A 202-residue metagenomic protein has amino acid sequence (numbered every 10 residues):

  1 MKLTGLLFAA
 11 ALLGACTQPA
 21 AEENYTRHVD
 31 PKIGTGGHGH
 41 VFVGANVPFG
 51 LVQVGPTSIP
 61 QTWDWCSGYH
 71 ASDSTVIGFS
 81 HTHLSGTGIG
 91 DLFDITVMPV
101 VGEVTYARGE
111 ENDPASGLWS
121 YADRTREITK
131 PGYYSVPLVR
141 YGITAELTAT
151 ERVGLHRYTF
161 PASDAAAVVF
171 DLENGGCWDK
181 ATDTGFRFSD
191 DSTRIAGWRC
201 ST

Functional and structural regions predicted by a protein language model:
M1-A9: Sec-dependent signal peptide recognition, specifically the positively charged N-region followed immediately by
G14-A15: C-terminal motif of bacterial Sec signal peptides marking the signal peptidase cleavage site
A20-T202: Accessory carbohydrate-recognition regions in carbohydrate-active enzymes
